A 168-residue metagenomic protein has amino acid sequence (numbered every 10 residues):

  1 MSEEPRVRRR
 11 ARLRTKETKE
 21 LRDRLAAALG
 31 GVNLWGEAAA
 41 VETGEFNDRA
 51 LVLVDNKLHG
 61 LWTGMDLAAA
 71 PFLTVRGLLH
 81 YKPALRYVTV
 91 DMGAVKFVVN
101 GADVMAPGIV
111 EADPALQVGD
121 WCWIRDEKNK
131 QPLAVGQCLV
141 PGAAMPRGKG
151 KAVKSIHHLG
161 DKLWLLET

Functional and structural regions predicted by a protein language model:
S2-R49, V54-V110, A115-V118, I124-T168: Beta-strand/loop-dominated core regions that host nucleotide or nucleotide-derived cofactor-binding catalytic loops
